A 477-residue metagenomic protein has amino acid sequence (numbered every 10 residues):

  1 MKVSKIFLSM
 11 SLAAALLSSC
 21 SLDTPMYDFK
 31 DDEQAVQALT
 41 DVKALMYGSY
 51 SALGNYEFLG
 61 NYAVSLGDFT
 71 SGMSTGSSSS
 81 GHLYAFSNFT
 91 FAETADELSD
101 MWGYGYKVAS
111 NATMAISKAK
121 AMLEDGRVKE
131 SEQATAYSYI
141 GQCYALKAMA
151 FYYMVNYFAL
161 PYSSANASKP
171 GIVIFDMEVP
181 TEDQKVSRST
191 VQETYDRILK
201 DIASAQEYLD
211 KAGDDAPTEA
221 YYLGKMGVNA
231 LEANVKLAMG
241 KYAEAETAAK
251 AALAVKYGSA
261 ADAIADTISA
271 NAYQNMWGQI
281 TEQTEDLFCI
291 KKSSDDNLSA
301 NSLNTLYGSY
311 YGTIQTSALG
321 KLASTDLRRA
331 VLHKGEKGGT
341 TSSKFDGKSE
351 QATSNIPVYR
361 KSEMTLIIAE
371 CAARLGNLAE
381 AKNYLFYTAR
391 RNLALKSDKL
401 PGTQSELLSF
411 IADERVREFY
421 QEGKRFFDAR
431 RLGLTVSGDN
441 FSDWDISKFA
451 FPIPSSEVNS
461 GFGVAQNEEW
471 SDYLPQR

Functional and structural regions predicted by a protein language model:
M1-S18: Sec-dependent bacterial lipoprotein signal peptides
C20-D68, K382, K396-S397, L434-R477: Membrane-proximal, proline-rich intrinsically disordered regions
D32-V36, G60-G76, E130-S131, A159-I172 (+2 more regions): Short, surface-exposed recognition loops and adjoining beta-strand edges that mediate ligand/DNA contacts, enriched
H82-F158, S189, Q206-D210, Q351-Y359 (+2 more regions): Conserved, well-structured interaction surfaces
A109-A112, Y195, I202, A249 (+2 more regions): Inward-facing hydrophobic residues that define packing positions of alpha-helical scaffold repeats
Y222, G240, E246-S362, A394-K396 (+7 more regions): Hydrophobic-face positions in mid-chain alpha helices that act as interaction patches
